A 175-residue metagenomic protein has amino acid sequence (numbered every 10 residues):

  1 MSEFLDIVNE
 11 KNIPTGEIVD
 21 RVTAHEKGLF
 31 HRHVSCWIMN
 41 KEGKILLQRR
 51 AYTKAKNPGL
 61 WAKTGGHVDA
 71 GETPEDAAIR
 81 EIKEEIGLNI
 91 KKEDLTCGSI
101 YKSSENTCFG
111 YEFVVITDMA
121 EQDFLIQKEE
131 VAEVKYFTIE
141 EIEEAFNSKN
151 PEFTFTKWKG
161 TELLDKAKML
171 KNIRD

Functional and structural regions predicted by a protein language model:
M1-S35, M39-K41: Acidic, metal-coordinating catalytic segment for phosphate/diphosphate chemistry, firing primarily on the Nudix
L5, G28, K44-I45, L60 (+1 more regions): A residue-level structural signature of the nucleotidyltransferase/glycosyltransferase Rossmann-like core
K11, N40-G43, A51, I116-E121 (+1 more regions): Short loop segments at secondary-structure junctions
V22, P58-G59, A70, C97-S99 (+2 more regions): Nudix hydrolase/Nudix homology domain
H33-G65: A glycine-rich, hydrophobic loop/mini-helix early in the fold
L46-L47, K63-T96: The catalytic Nudix box helix
